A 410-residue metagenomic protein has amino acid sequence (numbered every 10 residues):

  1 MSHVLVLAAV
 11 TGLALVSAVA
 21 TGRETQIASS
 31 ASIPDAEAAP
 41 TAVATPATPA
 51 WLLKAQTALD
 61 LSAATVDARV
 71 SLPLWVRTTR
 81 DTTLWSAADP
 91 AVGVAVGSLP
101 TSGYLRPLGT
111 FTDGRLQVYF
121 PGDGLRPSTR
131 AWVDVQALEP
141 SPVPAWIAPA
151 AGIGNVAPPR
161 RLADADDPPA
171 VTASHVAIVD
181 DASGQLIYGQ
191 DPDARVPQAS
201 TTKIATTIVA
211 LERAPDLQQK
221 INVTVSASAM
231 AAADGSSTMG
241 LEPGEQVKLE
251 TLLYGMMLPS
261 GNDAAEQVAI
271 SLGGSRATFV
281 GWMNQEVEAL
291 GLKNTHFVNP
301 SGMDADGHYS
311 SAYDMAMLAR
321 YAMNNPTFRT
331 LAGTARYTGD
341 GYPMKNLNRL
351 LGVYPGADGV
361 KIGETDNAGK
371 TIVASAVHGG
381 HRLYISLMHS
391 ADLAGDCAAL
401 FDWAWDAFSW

Functional and structural regions predicted by a protein language model:
M1-E24: Sec-dependent N-terminal signal peptides
G22, I33-T45, L292-H296, D304-W410: Domain-terminus/edge residues, biased toward the C-terminal soluble/receptor-binding domains of extracytoplasmic
S29-P73, S141-G154: Ser/Thr-rich, Proline-interspersed low-complexity disordered segments
A31, P40-K54, V96-Q136: SH3/SH3-like beta-barrel superfamily modules
A55-A58, V118, P127-A170: Non-catalytic propeptide/linker segments at domain boundaries
V70-P73, T79-D81, P100, F111-R115 (+17 more regions): Extracytoplasmic
D81, D89, T110-D113, P121-L125 (+15 more regions): Solvent-exposed coil/turn segments that connect beta secondary-structure elements in extracytoplasmic/periplasmic
N155-Y313, A322-M323: Active-site-adjacent loops and short helices of periplasmic peptidoglycan-processing enzymes
